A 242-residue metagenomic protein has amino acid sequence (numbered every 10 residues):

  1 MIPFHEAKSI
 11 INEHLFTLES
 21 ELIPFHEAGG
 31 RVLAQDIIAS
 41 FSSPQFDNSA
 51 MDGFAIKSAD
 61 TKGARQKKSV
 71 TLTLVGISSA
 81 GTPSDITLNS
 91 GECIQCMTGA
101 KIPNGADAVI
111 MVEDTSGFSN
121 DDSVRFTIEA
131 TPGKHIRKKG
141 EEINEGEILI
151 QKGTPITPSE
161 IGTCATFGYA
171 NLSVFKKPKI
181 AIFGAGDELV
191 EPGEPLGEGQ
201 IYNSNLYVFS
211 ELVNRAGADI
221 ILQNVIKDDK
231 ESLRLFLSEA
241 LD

Functional and structural regions predicted by a protein language model:
M1-K68, Q95: Short, low-complexity N-terminal leaders and the immediately following helix N-cap/first helix
F4, F54-L222: Short, glycine/charged-enriched hinge/interface segments at domain edges or termini
L222-K230: Short beta->alpha junction loops
E231-L235: Catalytic cores of alpha/beta
F236-D242: Glycine-rich phosphate-binding loop
